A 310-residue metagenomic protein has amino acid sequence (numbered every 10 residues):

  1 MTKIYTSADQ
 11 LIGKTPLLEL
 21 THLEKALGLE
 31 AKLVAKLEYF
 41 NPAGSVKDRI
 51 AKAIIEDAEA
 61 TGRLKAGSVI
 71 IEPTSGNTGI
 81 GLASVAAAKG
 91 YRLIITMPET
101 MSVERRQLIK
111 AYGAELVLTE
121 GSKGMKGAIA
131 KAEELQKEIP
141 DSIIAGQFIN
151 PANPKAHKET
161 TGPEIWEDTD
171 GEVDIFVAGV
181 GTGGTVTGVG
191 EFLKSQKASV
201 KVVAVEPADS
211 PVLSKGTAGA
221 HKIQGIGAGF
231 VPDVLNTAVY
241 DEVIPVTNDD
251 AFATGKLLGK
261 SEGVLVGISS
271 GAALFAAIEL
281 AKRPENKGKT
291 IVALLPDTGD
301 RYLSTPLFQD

Functional and structural regions predicted by a protein language model:
M1-D310: PLP-dependent amino-acid enzyme catalytic core
